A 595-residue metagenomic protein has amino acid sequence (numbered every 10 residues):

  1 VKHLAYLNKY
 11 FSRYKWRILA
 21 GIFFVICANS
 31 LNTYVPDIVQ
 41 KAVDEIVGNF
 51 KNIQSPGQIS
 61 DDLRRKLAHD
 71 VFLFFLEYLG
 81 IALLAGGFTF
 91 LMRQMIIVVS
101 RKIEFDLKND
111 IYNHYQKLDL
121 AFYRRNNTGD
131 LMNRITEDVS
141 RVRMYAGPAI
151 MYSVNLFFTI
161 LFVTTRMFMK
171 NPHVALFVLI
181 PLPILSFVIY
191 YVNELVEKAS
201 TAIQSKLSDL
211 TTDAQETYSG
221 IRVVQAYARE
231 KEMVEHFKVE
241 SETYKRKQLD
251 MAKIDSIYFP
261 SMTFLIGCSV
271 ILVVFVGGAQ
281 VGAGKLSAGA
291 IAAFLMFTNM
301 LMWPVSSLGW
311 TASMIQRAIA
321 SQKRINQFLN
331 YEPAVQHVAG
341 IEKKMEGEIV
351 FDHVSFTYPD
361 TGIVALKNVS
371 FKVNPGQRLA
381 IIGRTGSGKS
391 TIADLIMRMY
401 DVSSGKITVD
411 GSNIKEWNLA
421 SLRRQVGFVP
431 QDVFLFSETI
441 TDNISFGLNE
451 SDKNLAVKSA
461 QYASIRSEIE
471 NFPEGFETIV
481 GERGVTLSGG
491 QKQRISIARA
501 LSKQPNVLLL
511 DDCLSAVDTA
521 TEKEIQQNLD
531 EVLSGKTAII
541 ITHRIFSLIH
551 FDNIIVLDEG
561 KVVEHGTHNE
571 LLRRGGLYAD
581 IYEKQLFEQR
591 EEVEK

Functional and structural regions predicted by a protein language model:
V1-V35, V47-F74, L84, M92-I96 (+11 more regions): Membrane-integrated ABC transporters
K2-H3, F11, V43, M92 (+3 more regions): Juxtamembrane loop-to-helix connectors within ABC transporter transmembrane domains
R13-K15, L120-A121, E137-A146, I150 (+8 more regions): An intracellular "coupling" helix at the cytosolic face of ABC transporter transmembrane type-1 domains
I18-S30, P148-A202, V273-L286: Transmembrane helices of ABC transporter permease
I26-Y34, L79-F90, V142-Y145, A149-L161 (+5 more regions): Hydrophobic alpha-helical transmembrane bundles that constitute the permease/transmembrane domains of multi-pass
F50, R101, N109-N133, E137-V139 (+6 more regions): Short intracellular "coupling" helices and adjacent cytoplasmic loop segments at the cytosolic face of multi-pass
R166-P181, D250, I254-K323, F328-L329: Helix-loop-helix
K344-K595: ABC-type nucleotide-binding domain
